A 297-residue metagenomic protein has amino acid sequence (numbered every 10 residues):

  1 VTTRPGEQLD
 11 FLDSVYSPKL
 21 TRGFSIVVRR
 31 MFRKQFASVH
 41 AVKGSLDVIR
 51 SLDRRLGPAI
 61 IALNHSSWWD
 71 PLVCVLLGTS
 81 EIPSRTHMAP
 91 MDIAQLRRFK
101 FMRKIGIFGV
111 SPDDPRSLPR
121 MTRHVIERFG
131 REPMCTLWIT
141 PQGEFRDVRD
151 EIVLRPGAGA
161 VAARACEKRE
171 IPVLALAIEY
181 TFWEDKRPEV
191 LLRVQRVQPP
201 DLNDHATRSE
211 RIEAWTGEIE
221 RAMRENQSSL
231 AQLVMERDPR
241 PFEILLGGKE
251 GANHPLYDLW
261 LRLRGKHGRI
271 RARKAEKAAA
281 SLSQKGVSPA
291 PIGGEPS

Functional and structural regions predicted by a protein language model:
T2-R4, R22-G23, K34-V39: Charged, glycine-rich intrinsically disordered N-terminal tails and low-complexity linkers that flank
T2-Y16, P119-S297: Non-catalytic C-terminal accessory region of glycerolipid acyltransferases and related lyso-lipid remodeling enzymes
T3, D10, D53-P115: Catalytic core of membrane glycerolipid acyltransferases/transacylases, capturing the structured, soluble-facing
L9-R30: Helix-enriched interaction subdomains in cytosolic or periplasmic regions, typified by TIR/SEFIR signaling/NADase cores
V27-H65: Helix-to-loop junction immediately C-terminal to a conserved catalytic motif
R33-F36, S84, M102-K104, K168: Short, well-ordered coil/turn elements that cap or connect secondary structure elements
V39-K43, D114-H124: Glycine-rich, highly charged phosphate/nucleotide-binding loops
H40, A59, R85-M88, C135-L137 (+1 more regions): Residue-level recognition of the N-termini of beta-strands and the immediately preceding loop/turn
